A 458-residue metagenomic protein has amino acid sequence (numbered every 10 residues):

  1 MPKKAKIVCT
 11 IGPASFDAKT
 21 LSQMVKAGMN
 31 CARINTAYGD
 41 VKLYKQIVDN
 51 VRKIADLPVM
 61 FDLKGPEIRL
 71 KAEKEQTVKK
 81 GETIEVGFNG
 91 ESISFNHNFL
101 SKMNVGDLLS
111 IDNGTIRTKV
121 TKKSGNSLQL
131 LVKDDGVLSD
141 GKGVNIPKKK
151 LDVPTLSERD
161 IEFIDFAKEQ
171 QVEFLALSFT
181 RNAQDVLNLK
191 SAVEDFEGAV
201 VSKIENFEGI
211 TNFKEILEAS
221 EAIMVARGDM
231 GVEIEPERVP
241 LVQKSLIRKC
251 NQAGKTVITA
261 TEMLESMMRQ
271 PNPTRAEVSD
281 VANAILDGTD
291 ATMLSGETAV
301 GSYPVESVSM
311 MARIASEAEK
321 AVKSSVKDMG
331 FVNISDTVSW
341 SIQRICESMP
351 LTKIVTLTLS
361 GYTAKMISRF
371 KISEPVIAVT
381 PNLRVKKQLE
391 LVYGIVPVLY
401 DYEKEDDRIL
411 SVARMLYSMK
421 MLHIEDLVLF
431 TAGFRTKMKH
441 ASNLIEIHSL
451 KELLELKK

Functional and structural regions predicted by a protein language model:
M1-K458: Non-catalytic helical/linker scaffolds that mediate oligomerization, partner binding, and domain coupling around large
